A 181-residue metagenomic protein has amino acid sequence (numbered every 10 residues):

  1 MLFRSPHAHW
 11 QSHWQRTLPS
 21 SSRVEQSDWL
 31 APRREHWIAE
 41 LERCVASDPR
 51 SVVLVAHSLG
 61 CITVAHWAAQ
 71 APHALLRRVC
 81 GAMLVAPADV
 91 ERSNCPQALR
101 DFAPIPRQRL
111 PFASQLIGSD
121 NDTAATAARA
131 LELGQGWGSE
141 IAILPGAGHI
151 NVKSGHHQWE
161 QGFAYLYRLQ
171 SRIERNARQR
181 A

Functional and structural regions predicted by a protein language model:
P6, S93, T123-R129: Conserved alpha/beta-hydrolase "acid-adjacent" motif
S20-R23, Q135-N151: Catalytic histidine neighborhood in serine/cysteine hydrolases with alpha/beta-hydrolase-type architecture
P32-E35, A147-W159: Catalytic histidine-centered segment of alpha/beta-hydrolase-like enzymes
S47, G155-A181: Catalytic active-site module of serine/aspartate enzymes centered on a nucleophile-bearing elbow/loop
L54-A65: Gly/Ala-rich beta-loop-alpha elbow adjacent to hydrolase catalytic centers
A74-R92: A conserved short beta-strand
L110-G118, D122: Short beta-strand/loop motif that positions the catalytic acidic residue of the alpha/beta-hydrolase fold
